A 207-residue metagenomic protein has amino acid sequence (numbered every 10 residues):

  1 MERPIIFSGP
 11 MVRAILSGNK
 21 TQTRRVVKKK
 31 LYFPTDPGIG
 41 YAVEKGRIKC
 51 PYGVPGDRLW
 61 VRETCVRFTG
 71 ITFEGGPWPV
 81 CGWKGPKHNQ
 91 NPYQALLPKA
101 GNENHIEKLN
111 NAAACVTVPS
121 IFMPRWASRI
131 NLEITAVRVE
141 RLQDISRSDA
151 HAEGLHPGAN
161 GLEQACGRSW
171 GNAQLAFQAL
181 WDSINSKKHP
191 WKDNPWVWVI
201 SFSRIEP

Functional and structural regions predicted by a protein language model:
M1-P207: Secondary-structure transition motif
